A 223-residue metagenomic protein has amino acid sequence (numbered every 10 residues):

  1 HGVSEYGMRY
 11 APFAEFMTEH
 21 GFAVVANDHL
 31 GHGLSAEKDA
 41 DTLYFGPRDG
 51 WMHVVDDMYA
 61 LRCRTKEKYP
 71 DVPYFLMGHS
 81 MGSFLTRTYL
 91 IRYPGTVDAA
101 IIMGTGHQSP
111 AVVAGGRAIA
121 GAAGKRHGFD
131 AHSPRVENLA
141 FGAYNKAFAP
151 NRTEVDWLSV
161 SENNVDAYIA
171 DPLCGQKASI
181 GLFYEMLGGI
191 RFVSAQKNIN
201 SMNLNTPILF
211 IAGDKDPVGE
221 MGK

Functional and structural regions predicted by a protein language model:
H1-E5, S80-M81, D214-K215: Active-site glycine-rich loops that stabilize anionic/oxyanionic intermediates across multiple enzyme folds
R9-A40: Conserved alpha/beta-hydrolase
F45-E67: Alpha/beta-hydrolase active-site loop
Y69-S80: Alpha/beta-hydrolase fold nucleophile elbow
G78-T88: Glycine-rich nucleophile elbow surrounding the catalytic serine of serine-hydrolase chemistry
T86-L173: Alpha/beta-hydrolase-fold enzymes
G175, D214-G222: Acidic catalytic loop of the alpha/beta-hydrolase fold
F210-A212: Short beta-strand/loop motif that positions the catalytic acidic residue of the alpha/beta-hydrolase fold
